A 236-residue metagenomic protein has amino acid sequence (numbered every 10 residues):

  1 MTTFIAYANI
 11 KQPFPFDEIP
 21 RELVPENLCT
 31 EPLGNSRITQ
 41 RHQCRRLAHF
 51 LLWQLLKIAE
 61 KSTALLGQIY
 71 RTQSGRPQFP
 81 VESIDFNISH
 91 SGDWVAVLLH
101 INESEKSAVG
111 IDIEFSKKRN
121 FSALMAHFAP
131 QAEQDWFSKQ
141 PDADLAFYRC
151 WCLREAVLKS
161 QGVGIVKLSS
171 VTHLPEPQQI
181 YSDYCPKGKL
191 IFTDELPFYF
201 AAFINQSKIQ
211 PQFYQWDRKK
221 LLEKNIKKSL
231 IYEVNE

Functional and structural regions predicted by a protein language model:
M1-E236: Core catalytic alpha/beta fold that binds nucleotide/phospho-ligands
